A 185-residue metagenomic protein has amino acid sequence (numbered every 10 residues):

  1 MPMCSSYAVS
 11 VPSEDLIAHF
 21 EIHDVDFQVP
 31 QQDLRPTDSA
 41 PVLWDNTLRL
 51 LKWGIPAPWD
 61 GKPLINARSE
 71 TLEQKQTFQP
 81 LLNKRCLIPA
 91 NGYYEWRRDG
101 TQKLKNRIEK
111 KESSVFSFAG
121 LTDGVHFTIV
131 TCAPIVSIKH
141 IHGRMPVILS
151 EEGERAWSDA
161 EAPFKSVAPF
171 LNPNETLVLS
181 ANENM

Functional and structural regions predicted by a protein language model:
M1-M185: Short linear sequence motif anchored by a di-proline
